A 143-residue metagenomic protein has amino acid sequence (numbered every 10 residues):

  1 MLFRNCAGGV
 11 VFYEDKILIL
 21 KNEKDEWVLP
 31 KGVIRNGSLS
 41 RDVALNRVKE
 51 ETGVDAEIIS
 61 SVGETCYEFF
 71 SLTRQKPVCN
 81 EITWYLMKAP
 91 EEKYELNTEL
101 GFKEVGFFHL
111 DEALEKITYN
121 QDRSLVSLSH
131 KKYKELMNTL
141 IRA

Functional and structural regions predicted by a protein language model:
M1-L29: N-terminal strand-loop-strand
N5-A7, D15, N80-T83, K103: Change "...and in nucleic-acid phosphodiester-cleaving endonucleases..." to "...and in nucleic-acid processing enzymes
V10, I19, W84-L86, F107: Conserved hydrophobic/aromatic beta-strand scaffold that supports enzyme active sites
E14-K16, K88-K93, L110-E112: Short loop segments at secondary-structure junctions
V28, C79, F107: Short aromatic/basic micro-patch
L29-E64: The catalytic Nudix box helix
G53-K93: Active-site segment of metal-dependent pyrophosphate-handling enzymes, primarily the Nudix hydrolase catalytic core
W84, E95-S127: NUDIX/MutT-family hydrolases
